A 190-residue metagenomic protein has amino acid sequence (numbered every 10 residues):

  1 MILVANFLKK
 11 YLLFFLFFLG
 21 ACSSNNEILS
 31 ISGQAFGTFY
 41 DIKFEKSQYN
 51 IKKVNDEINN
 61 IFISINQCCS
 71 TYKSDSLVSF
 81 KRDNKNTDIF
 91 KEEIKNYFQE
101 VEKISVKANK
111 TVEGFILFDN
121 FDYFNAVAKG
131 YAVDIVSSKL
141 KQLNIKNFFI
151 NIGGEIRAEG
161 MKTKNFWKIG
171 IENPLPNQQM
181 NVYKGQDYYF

Functional and structural regions predicted by a protein language model:
I2-F190: Mature catalytic core of soluble alpha/beta enzymes
